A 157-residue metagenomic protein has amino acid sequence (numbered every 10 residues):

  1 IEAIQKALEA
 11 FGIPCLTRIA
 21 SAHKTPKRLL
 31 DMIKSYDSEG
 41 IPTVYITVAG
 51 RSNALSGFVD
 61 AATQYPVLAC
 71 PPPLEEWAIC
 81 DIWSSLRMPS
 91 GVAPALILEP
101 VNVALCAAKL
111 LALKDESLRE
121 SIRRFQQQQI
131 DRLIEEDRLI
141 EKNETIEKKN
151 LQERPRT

Functional and structural regions predicted by a protein language model:
I1-E2, P26-K27, A49-F58, W77-I79 (+1 more regions): Short glycine/serine/threonine-rich phosphate/pyrophosphate-binding segments that cradle anionic phosphate groups
I1-K24: Glycine-rich phosphate/diphosphate-binding loop of Rossmann-like nucleotide-binding domains
L16-E39: N-terminal beta-loop-helix "entrance" segment that forms/cooperates in small-molecule cofactor or anionic ligand
I19, C70-P73, A95: Short beta->alpha connector loops at strand-helix junctions that form conserved, small/polar/Pro-enriched
D31-C70: Glycine-rich phosphate-binding loop
E76-S121: Short, glycine-/small-residue-rich phosphate/pyrophosphate-handling segment
D115-E147: Internal, active-site/partner-interface "lid" segment
